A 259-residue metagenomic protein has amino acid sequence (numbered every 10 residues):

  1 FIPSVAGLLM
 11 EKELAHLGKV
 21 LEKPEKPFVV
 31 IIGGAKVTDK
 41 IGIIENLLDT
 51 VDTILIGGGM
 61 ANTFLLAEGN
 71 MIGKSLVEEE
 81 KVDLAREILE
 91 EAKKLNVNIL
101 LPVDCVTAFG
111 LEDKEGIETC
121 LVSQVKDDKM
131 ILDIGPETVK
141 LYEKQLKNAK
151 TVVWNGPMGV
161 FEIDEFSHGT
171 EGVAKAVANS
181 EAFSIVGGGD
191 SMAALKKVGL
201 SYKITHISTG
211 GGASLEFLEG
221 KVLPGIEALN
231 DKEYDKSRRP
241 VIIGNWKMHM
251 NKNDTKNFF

Functional and structural regions predicted by a protein language model:
F1-F259: Active-site loop-to-helix "anion-binding N-cap" substructures in soluble metabolic enzymes
